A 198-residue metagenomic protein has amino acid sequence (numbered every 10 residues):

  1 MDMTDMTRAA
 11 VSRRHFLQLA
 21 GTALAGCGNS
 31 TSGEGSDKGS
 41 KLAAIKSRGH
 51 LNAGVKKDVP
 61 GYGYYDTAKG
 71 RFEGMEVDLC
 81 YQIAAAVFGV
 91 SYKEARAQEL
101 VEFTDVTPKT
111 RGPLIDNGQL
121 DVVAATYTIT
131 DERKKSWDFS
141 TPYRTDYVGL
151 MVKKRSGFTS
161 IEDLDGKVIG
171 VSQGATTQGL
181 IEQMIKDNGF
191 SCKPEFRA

Functional and structural regions predicted by a protein language model:
M1-V11, Q18, T22-A25: N-terminal secretory signal peptides
R13-R14, R133: Short, cationic motifs built from Arg/Lys/His that form the positively charged side of catalytic pockets
C27-S36: Bacterial lipoprotein signal-peptidase II cleavage site
S36-G39, A44-V122: Extracytoplasmic small-molecule ligand-binding "clamshell" domains of the periplasmic binding protein/Venus flytrap
N52-P60, F72-V90, Y127-T128, T145-A198: Bilobed "Venus flytrap"/periplasmic-binding protein-like clamshell domains and structurally analogous long
K93-D163: Acidic, polar ligand-binding/catalytic clefts
